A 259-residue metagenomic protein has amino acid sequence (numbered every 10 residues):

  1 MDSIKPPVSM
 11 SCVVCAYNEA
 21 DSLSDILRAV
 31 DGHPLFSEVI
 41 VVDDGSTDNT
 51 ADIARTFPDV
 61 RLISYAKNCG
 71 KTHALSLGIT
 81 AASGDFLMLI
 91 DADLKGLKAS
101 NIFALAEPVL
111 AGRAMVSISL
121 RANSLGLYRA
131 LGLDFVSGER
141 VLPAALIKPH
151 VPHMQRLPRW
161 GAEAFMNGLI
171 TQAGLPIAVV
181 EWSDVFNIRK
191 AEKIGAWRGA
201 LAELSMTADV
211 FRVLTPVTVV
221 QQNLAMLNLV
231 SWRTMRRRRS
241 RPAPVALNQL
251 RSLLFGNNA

Functional and structural regions predicted by a protein language model:
D2-S3, Q172-A259: Hydrophobic helical membrane-anchoring modules
S9-S11, E38, F165: Cell-envelope/extracellular polymer assembly enzymes that use nucleotide-activated donors
N18-G32: Short, well-formed alpha-helical segments that are part of the catalytic scaffolds of diverse glycosyltransferases
S37, D52-A81, L120: Conserved donor nucleotide-binding strand/loop of the catalytic core
D43-A51: A conserved acidic beta->alpha catalytic loop
L87: Short aromatic/hydrophobic "clamp" motif used to bind/position activated sugar donors
A99-L120: Conserved donor-nucleotide/metal-binding helix-loop-beta segment in metal-dependent transferases, i.e., the alpha-helix
S117-A130: Short beta-strand-to-loop element that shapes/binds the nucleotide-sugar donor at the catalytic cleft/hinge
